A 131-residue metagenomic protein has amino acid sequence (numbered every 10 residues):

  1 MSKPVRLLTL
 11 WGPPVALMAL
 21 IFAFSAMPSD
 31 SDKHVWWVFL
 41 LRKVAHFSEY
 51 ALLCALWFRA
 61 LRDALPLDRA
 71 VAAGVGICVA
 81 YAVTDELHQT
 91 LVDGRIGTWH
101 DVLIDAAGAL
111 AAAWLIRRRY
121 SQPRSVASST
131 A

Functional and structural regions predicted by a protein language model:
M1-R59: "…centered on the first transmembrane helix and the immediately adjacent amphipathic helix/loop
R6-T9, S31, L65-A73, T98-W99: Membrane-helix interface segments
P14-A23, V71-T90: Small-polar-interrupted transmembrane alpha-helices in polytopic inner-membrane proteins
V15, L40, F47, L56 (+3 more regions): Residue-level signature of the transmembrane alpha-helical core of multi-pass small-molecule transporters
A23-P28, R62-L67, G76: Short, motif-level signal for alpha-helix interfacial/capping segments enriched in acidic residues and aromatics/proline
S31-F39, V83-A106: Interfacial helix-loop-helix junctions of multi-pass membrane proteins
E49-A64, A107-Y120: Membrane-interfacial alpha-helical segments at the cytosolic side of multi-pass membrane proteins
R118-S128: Membrane-interface capping segments at transmembrane-helix boundaries
